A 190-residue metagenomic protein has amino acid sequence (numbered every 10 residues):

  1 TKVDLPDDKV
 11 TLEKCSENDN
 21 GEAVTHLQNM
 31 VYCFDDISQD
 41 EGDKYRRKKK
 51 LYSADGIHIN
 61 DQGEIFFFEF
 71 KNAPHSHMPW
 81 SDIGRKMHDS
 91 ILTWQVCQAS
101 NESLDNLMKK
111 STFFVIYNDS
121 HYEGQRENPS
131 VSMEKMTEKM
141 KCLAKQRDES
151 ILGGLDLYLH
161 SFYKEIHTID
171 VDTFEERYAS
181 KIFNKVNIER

Functional and structural regions predicted by a protein language model:
T1-K49, S180-R190: Basic, amphipathic N-terminal segments that precede the first structured/catalytic domain
S16, S38, N60, N72-P74 (+1 more regions): Short, flexible loop/turn elements at secondary-structure junctions
K44-R46, D55, S100-L104: Catalytic micro-motifs at enzyme active sites that drive phosphoryl/nucleotidyl and oxygen chemistry
Y52: Beta-rich catalytic cores
G56-H58, G63-N72, S90: Conserved catalytic cores of phosphodiester-cleaving nucleases, focusing on short active-site segments
N72-N128, C142-A144: Catalytic cores of nucleic-acid endonucleases
K110-V186: Short, low-complexity, polybasic intrinsically disordered segments
